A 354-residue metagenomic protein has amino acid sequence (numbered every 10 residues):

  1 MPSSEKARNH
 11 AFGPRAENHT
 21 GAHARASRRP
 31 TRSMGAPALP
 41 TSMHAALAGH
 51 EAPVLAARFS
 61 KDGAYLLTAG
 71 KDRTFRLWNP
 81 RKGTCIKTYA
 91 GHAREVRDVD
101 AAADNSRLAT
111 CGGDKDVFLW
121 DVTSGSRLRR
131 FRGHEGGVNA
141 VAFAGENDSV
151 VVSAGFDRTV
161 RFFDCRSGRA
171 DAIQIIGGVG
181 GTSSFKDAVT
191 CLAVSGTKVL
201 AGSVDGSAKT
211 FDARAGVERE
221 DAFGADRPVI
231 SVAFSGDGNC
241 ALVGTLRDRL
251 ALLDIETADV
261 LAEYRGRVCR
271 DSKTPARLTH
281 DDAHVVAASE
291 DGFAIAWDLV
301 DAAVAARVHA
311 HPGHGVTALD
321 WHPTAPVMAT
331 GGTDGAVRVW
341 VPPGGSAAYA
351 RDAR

Functional and structural regions predicted by a protein language model:
M1-L47, R354: Intrinsically disordered terminal extensions that flank WD40 beta-propeller domains in eukaryotic WD-repeat scaffold
A36, M43-G49, C85-G91, C111 (+7 more regions): Short C-terminal beta-strands that terminate individual repeats in beta-propeller domains, predominantly WD40 blades
A52-R58, R94-A101, G136-F143, G181-V194 (+3 more regions): Canonical WD40 repeat/beta-propeller blade segments in eukaryotic WD-repeat proteins
A57-G63, V99-N105, A142-D148, L192-T197 (+5 more regions): Loop/turn segments within WD40 beta-propeller blades
A64-L67, R76, K87, N105-A109 (+10 more regions): Structural hallmark of WD40 beta-propellers
T68-D72, T110-D114, A154-D157, G202-D205 (+3 more regions): Conserved strand-to-loop turn within each blade of WD40 beta-propeller repeats
F75-W78, V99, V117-D121, V141 (+5 more regions): WD40-repeat beta-propellers
T317-A353: Blade-level signature of beta-propeller repeat domains, shared across WD40, Kelch, NHL, RCC1 and BNR/Asp-box propellers
